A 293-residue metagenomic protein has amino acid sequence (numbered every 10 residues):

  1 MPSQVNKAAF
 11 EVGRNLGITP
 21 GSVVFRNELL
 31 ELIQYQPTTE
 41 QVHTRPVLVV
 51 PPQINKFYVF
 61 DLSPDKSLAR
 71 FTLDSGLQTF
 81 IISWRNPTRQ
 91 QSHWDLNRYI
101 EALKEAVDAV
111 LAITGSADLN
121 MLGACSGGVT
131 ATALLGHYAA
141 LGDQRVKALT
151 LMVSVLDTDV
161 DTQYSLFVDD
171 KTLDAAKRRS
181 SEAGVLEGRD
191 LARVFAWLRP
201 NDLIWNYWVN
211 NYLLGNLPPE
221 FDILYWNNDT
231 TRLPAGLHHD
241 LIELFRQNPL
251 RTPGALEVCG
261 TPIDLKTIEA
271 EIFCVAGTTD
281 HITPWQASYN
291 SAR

Functional and structural regions predicted by a protein language model:
M1-T88: Short, surface-exposed "cap/lid" segments of acyl-processing enzymes
L16-I18, P64-K66, R89-W94, Y207-W208 (+1 more regions): Active-site-adjacent structural elements in folded domains
Q91-T114: Alpha/beta-hydrolase active-site loop
V107-G127: Alpha/beta-hydrolase fold nucleophile elbow
A112, S116, T130, L134-H238: Alpha/beta-hydrolase-fold enzymes
N227-I263, A270: Mobile cap/lid helix-loop segments that gate and shape the active-site cleft of serine hydrolases
I268, C274-A276, D280: Short beta-strand/loop motif that positions the catalytic acidic residue of the alpha/beta-hydrolase fold
H281-A287: Conserved alpha/beta-hydrolase "acid-adjacent" motif
